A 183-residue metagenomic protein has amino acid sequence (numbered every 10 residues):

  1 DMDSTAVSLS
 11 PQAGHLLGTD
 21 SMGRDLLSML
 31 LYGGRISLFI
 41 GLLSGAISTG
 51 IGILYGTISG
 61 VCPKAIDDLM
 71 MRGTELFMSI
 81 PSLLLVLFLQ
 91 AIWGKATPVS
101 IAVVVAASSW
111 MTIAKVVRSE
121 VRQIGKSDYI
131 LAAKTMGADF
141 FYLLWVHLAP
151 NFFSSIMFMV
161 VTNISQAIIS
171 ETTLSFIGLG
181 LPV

Functional and structural regions predicted by a protein language model:
D1-I53, T57, A65, S79 (+3 more regions): Gly/Trp-centered helix-boundary motif
V7, M29, R72, S109 (+3 more regions): Residue-level recognition of specific faces of alpha-helices
L16, D20, L26, I47-G52 (+5 more regions): Generic hydrophobic transmembrane alpha-helix motif, especially the helices
R24-F39, L43, P63-M71, R122-K126 (+1 more regions): Amphipathic cytosolic juxtamembrane alpha-helices at the membrane-cytosol interface of multi-pass membrane transporters
L38, I101-V104, V160-N163: Short, contiguous hydrophobic alpha-helices characteristic of membrane insertion segments
A46-I47, I51-Y55, M78, S82-L85 (+5 more regions): Transmembrane alpha-helical interface segments in multi-pass membrane proteins
T57, L87-A91, V105, K115 (+3 more regions): Transmembrane alpha-helix boundary and packing residues in multipass membrane permease domains and related
M78, A91-W93, V121, S170-V183: Glycine-rich helix-loop "coupling/hinge" segments at transmembrane-helix boundaries in multipass transporters
